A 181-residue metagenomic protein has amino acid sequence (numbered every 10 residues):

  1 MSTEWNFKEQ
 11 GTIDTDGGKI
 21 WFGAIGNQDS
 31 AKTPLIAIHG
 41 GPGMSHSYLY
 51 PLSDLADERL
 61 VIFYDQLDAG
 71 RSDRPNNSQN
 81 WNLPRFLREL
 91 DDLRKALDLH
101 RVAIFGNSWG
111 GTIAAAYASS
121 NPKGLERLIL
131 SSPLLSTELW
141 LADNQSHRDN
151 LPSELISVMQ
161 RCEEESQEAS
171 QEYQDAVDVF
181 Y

Functional and structural regions predicted by a protein language model:
S2-K19: N-terminal cap/lid segment of alpha/beta-hydrolase-fold proteins
K8, R85-D92, T112, A116 (+1 more regions): Alpha-helical elements of Rossmann-like donor-binding domains used by nucleotide-donor carbohydrate transfer enzymes
D14-P75, Q79: Conserved HGGG/HGGXW glycine-rich cap/lid loop of the alpha/beta-hydrolase fold
S30-T33, D57, W81, R88 (+3 more regions): Structured loop/turn residues at beta-strand edges in well-structured enzyme cores
I62-W109: Active-site loop/oxyanion-hole signature of alpha/beta-hydrolase fold enzymes
H100-D143: Conserved hydrolase catalytic core segment
E126-Q167: Flexible "cap/lid" loop of the alpha/beta hydrolase fold
Q160-Y181: Alpha/beta-hydrolase
